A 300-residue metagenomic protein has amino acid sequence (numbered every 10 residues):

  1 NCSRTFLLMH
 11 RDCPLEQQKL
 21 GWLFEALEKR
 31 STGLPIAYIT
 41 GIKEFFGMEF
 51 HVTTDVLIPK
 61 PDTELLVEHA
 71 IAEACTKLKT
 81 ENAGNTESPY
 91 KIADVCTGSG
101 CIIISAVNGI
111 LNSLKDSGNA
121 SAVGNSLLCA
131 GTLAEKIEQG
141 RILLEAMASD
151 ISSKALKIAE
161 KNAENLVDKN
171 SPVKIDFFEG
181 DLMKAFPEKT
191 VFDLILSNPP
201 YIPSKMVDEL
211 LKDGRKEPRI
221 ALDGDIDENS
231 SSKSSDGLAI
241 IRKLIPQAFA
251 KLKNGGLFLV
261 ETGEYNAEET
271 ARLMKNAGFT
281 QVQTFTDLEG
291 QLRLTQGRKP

Functional and structural regions predicted by a protein language model:
N1-E73: Conserved AdoMet
A37, I202-K205, Y265: Active-site beta-alpha loop architecture of Rossmann-like, nucleotide-cofactor-dependent enzymes
E49, E145, K174-D176, T280-Q283: Conserved beta-strand segments of alpha/beta enzyme cores
L65-D208: Conserved SAM/SAH cofactor-binding pocket of Class I
A106, D213, L244-A248: Class I S-adenosylmethionine-dependent transferase superfamily signal
P199-I240: Mobile active-site "lid"/loop adjacent to the S-adenosyl-L-methionine
Y201, R298-P300: C-terminal beta-strand of the catalytic ATP-binding
N229-G297: Conserved Class I SAM-dependent methyltransferase catalytic core
